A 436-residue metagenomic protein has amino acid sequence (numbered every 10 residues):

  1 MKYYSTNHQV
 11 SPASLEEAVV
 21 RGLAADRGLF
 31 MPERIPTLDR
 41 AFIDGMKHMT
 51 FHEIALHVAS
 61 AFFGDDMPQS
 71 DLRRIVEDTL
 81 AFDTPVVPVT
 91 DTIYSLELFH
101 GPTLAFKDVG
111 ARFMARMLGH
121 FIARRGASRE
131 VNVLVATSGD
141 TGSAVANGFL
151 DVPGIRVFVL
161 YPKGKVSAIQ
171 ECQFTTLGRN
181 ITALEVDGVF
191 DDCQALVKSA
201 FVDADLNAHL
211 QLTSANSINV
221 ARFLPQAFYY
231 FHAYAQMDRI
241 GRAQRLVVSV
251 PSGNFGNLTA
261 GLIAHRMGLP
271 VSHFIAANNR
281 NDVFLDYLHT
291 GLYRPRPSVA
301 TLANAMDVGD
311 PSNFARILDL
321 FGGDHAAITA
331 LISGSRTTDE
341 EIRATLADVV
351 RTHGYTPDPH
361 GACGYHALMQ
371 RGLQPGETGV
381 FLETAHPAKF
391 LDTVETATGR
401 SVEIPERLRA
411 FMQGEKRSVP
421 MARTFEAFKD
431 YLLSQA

Functional and structural regions predicted by a protein language model:
M1-A436: PLP-dependent amino-acid enzyme catalytic core
